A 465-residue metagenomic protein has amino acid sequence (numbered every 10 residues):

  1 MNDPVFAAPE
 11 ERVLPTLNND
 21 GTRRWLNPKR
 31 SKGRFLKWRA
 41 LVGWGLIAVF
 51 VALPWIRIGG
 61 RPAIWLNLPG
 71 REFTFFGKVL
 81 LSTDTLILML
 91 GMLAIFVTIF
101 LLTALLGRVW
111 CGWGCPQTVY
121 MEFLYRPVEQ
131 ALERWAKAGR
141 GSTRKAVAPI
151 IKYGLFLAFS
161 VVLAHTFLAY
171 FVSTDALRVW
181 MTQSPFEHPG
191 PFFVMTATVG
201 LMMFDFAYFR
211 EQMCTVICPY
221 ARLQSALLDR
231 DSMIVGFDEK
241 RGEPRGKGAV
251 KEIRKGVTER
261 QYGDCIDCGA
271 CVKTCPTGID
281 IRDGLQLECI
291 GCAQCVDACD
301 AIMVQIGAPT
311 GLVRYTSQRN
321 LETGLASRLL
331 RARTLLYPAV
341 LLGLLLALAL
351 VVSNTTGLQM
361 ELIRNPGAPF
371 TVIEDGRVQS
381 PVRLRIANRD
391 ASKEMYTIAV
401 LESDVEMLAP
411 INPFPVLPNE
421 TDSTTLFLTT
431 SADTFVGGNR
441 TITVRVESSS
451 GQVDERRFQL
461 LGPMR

Functional and structural regions predicted by a protein language model:
M1-R245, V296, P309-L342: Membrane-embedded alpha-helical bundles of multi-pass integral membrane proteins
T103-T118, F206-A221, V257-M303: Cysteine-centered iron-sulfur cluster-binding motifs in ferredoxin-type domains/subunits of redox enzymes
L346-F370: Hydrophobic alpha-helical transmembrane segments in integral membrane proteins
A387-S392, S449: Short solvent-exposed strand-capping/beta-turn motif centered on an Asx-Ser/Thr pair
S392-V400, R456: Short, hydrophobic/aromatic beta-strand segments
E402-L408: Short, solvent-exposed loop/linker segments at beta-strand-coil boundaries, enriched for Pro/Gly and Ser/Thr
L408-D433: Intrinsically disordered, low-complexity Pro/Gly/Ser/Thr-rich segments with frequent PxxP/GP/PP motifs and embedded
S431-R465: Terminal connector regions
